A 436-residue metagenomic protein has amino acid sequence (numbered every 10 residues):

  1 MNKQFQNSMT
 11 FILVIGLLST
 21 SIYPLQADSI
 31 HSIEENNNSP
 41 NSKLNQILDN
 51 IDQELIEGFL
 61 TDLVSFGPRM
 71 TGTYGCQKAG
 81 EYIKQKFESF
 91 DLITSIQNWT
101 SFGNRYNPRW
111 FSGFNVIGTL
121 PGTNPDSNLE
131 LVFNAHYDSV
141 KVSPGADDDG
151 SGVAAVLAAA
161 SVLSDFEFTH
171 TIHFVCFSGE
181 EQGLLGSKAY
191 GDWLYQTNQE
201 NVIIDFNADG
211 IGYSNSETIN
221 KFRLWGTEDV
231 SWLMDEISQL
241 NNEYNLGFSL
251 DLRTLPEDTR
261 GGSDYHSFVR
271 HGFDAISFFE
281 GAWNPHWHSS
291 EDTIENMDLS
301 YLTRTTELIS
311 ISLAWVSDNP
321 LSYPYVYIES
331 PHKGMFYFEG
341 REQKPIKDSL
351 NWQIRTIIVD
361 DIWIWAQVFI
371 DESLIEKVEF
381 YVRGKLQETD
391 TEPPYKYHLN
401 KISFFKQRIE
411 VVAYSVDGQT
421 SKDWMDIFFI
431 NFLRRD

Functional and structural regions predicted by a protein language model:
M1-H31, L433-D436: Secretory targeting signatures
I30-Y74, D138, E280-D292: N-terminal capping segment at the start of a domain
I56-V64, S95-I96, N115-T119, E130-N134 (+9 more regions): Structural recognition of the beta-strand scaffold that forms the well-ordered cores of secreted hydrolase catalytic
G58-P121, S249-D251: A non-catalytic alpha/beta surface segment that caps or lines the substrate-entry region of metallo-dependent hydrolase
G118, F133-L184, I309: Alpha-helical metal-binding/catalytic segments enriched in His/Glu/Asp
F177-S277: Metal-dependent peptidase/peptidase-like ectodomains
P285-Y327: His/Asp/Glu-rich mid-to-C-terminal helical/loop segments that flank catalytic regions of hydrolases
V326-D436: Long, low-complexity serine/threonine/glycine- and acidic-rich segments characteristic of extracellular
